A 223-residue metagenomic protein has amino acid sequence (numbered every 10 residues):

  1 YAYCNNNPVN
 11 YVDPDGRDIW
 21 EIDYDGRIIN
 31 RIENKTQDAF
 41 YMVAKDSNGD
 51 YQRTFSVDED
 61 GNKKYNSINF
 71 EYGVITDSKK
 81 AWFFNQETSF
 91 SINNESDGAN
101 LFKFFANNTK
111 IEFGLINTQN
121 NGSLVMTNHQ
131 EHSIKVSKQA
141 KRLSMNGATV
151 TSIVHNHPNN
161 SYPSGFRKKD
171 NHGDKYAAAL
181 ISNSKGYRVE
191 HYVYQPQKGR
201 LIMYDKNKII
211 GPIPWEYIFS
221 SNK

Functional and structural regions predicted by a protein language model:
Y1-I19: Surface-exposed coil/loop segments, especially low-complexity Tyr/Gly/Ser/Thr-rich stretches in secreted/surface
A2-C4, A106, G114, S184: Small-side-chain structural scaffolding
P8-V9, K35-T36, G122, H157-S161: Acidic glycine-/aspartate-rich tracts in secreted/extracellular proteins
P14, I19-I28, S137-K223: Active-site-proximal loop/helix of nucleotide/amide-processing enzymes and allied scaffolds
I22-V150, P212-K223: Glycine-rich short-loop/terminal segments
